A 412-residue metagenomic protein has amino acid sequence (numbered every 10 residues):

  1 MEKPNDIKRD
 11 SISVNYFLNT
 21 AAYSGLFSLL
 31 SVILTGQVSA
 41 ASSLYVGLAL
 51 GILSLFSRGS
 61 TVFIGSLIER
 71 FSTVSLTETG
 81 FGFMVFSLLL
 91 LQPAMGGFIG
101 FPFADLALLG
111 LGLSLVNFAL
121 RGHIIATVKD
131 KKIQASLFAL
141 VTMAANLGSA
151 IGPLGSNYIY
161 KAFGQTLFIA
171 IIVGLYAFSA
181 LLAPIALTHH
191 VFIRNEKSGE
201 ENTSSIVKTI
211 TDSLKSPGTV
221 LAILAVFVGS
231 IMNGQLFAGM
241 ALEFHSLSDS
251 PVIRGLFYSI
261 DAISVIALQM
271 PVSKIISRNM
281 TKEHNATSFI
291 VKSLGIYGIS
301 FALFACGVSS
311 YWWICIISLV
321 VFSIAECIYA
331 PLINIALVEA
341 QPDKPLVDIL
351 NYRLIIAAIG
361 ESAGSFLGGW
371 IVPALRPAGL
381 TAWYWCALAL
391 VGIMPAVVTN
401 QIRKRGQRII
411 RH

Functional and structural regions predicted by a protein language model:
M1-R9, H190-A222: Juxtamembrane intracellular "pre-TM" segments in multi-pass secondary transporters
E2-S54, G218-Y258: Helix-loop boundary and gating motifs at the non-cytosolic
S54-V62, S149-A150, A262-M270, E361-S362: Residue-level signature of mid-helix packing/kink "hotspots" within the transmembrane helices of 12-pass Major
S60-S72, Y160, L268-N285, V372: Helix-to-loop junctions at the C-terminal end of transmembrane segments in multipass secondary transporters
G82-G97, G295-S309: C-terminal ends and interior cores of transmembrane alpha-helices in multi-pass membrane transporters/permeases
A107-A144: Cytoplasmic helix-loop-helix junction between adjacent transmembrane helices in 12-TM secondary transporters
K161-Y176, V372-G392: A membrane-interface helix-boundary motif in multi-pass transporters
K344-L375: A late C-terminal transmembrane helix in Major Facilitator Superfamily
